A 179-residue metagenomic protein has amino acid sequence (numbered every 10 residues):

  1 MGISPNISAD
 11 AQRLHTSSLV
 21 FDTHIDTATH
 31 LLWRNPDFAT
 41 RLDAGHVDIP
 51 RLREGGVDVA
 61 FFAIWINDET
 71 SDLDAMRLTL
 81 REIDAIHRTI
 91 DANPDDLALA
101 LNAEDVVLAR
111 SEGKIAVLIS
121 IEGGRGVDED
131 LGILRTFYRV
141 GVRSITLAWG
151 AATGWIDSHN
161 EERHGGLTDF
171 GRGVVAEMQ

Functional and structural regions predicted by a protein language model:
M1-D169, G173: N-terminal hydrophobic targeting/anchoring segments and the immediately downstream early-domain regions of hydrolases
V174-Q179: Substrate-binding cleft of carbohydrate-active enzyme catalytic domains
